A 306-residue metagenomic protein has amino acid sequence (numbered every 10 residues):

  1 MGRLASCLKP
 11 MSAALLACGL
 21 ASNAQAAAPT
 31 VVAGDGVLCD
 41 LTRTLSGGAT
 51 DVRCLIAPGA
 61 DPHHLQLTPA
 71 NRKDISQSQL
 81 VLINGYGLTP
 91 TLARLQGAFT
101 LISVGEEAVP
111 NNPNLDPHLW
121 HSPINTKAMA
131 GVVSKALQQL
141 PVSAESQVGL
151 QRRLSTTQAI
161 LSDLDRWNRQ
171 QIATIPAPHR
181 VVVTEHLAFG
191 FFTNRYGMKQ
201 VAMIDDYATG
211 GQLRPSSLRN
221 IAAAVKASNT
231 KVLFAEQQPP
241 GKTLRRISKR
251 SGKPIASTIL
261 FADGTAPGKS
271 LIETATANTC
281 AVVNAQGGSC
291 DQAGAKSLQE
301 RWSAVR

Functional and structural regions predicted by a protein language model:
M1-S12: Bacterial N-terminal signal peptides that target proteins for export
L15: Conserved ASCE/P-loop NTPase catalytic core
A21-N23: N-terminal signal peptide c-region/cleavage motif recognized by signal peptidases
A26-R306: Extracytoplasmic metal-acquisition and chelation regions
